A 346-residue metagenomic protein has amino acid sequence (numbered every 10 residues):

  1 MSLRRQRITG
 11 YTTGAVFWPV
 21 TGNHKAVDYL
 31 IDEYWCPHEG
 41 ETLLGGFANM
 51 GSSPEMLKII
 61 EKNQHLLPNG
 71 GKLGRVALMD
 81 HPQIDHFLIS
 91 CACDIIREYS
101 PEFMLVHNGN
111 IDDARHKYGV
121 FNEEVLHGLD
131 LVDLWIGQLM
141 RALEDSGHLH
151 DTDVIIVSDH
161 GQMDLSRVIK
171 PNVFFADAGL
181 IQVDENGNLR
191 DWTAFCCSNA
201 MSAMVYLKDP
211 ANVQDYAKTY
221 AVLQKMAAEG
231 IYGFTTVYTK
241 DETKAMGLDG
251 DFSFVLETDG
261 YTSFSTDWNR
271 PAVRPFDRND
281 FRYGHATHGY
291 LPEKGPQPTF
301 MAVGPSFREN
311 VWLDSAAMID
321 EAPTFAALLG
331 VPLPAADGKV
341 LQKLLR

Functional and structural regions predicted by a protein language model:
M1-G119, Q224, S265: His/Asp/Glu-rich, glycine-adjacent segments that coordinate divalent cations and/or stabilize oxyanion chemistry on
M1-R4, G22, H86, S90 (+4 more regions): A structural signal for well-ordered alpha-helical segments within the folded catalytic domains of diverse enzymes
R4, Q138-F276, D280-R282: Secreted, luminal/periplasmic, and some membrane-associated catalytic domains that remodel anionic oxygen-ester
T13-F17, F103-H107, V154-I156, M204-Y206 (+2 more regions): Structural recognition of the beta-strand scaffold that forms the well-ordered cores of secreted hydrolase catalytic
P19-N23, N110-D113, Q162-M163, N212 (+2 more regions): Short, solvent-exposed loop/turn segments at secondary-structure junctions
P82-M104, I111-T152, Y220, Q224 (+2 more regions): A long, amphipathic alpha-helix that forms part of the scaffold/cap immediately adjacent to metal-dependent active
H127, D184-N199, P210-V222, G295 (+3 more regions): A short beta-strand-to-alpha-helix junction
N269-A322, A327: Low-complexity, glycine/alanine/valine/leucine- and proline-rich hydrophobic stretches
